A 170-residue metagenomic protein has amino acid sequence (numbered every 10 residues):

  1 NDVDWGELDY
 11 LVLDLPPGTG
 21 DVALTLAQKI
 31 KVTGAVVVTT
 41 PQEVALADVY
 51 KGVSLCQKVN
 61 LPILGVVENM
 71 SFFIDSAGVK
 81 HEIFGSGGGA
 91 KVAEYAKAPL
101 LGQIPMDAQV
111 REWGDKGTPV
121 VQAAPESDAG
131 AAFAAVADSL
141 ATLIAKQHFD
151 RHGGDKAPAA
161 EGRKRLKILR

Functional and structural regions predicted by a protein language model:
N1-D4, G20, A27, K31 (+4 more regions): Signal for well-folded cores of large energy- and translation-related assemblies
N1-Y10, V22-V44: Inter-motif core of Ras-like GTPase G domains
V12-L13, V67: Hydrophobic residues in beta-strands of the RecA-like P-loop NTPase core, especially within AAA+ ATPase
L15-A23, L46-D48: Short glycine/serine/threonine-rich phosphate/pyrophosphate-binding segments that cradle anionic phosphate groups
L15-P17, T39, M106: Flexible glycine-/small-residue-rich
I30-E68, S76: Helical hairpin unit composed of two closely spaced alpha helices linked by a short loop
L55-R170: C-terminal lobe/tail of nucleotide-utilizing enzymes
